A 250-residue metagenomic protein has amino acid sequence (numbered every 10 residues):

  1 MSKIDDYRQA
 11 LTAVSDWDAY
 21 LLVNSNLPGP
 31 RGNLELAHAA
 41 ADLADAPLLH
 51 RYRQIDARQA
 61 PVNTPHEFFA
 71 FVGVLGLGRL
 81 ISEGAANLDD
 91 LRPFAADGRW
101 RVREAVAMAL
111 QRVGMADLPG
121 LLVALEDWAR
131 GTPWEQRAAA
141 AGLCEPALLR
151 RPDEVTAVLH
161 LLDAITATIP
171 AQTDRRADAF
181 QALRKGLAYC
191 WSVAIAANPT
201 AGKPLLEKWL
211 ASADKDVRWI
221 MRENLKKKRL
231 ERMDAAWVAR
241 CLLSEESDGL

Functional and structural regions predicted by a protein language model:
M1-L250: Alpha-helical scaffold domains
